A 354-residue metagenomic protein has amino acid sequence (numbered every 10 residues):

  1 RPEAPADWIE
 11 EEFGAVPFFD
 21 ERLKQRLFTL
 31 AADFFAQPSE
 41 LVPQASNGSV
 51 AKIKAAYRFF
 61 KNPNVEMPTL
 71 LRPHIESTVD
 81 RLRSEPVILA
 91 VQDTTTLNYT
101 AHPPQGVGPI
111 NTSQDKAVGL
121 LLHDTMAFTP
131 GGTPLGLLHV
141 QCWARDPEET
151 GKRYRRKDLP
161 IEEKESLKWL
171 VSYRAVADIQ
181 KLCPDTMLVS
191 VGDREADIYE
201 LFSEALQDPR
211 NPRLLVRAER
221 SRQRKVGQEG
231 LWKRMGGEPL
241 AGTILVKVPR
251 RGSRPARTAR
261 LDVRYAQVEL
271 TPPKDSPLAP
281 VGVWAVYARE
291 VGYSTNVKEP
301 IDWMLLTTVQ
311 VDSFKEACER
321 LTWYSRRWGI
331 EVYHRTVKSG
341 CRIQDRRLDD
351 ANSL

Functional and structural regions predicted by a protein language model:
R1-G106, Q114-L121, M126-L354: Single, function-defining residue in the core of a domain
